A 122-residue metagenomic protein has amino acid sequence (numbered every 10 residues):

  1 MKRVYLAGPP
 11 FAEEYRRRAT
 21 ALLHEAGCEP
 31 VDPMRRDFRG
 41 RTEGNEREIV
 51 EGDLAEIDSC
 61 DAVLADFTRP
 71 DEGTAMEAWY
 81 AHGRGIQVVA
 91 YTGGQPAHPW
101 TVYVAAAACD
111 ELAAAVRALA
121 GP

Functional and structural regions predicted by a protein language model:
M1-P122: Conserved catalytic or regulatory cores that recognize and/or transform ribose-phosphate-containing ligands
